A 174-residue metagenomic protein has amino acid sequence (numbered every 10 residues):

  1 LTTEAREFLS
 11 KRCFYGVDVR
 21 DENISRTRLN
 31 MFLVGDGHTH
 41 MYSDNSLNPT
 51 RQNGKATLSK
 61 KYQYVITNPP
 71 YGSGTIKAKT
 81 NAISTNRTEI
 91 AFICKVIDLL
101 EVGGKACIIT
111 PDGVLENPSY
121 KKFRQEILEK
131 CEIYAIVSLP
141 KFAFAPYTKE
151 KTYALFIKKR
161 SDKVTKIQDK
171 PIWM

Functional and structural regions predicted by a protein language model:
L1-Y64, G72-G74, N86, I90-A91 (+3 more regions): Conserved S-adenosyl-L-methionine
H38-S43, G103-I109, Y134-S138, V164-K170: Acidic/polar loop patches that form or flank catalytic/metal-binding clefts of enzymes that bind anionic ligands
V65-I66, A106: Hydrophobic beta-strand segment of the Class I
P70, K141, R160: Flexible loop residues that form catalytic and substrate-binding hotspots at small-molecule/glycan-binding clefts
G74-A78, P118-S119: Conserved ATPase-coupling elements of RecA-like P-loop NTPase cores
K79-S84: Short glycine-enriched, charge-decorated loop/helix-capping segments at active-site entrances that position
N86-I157: Conserved Class I SAM-dependent methyltransferase catalytic core
P146-M174: Flexible, glycine-/basic-rich loop-and-beta segments that form/coincide with the SAM-dependent methyltransferase
